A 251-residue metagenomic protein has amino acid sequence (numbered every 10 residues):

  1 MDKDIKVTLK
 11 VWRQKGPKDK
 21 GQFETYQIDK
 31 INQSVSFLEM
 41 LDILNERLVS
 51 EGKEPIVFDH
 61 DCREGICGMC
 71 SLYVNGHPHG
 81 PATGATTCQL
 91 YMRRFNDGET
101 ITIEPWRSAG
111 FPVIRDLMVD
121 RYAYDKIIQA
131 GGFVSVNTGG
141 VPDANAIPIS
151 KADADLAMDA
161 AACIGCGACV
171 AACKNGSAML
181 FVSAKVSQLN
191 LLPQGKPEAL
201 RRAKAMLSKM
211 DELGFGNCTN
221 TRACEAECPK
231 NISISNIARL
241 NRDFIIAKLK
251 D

Functional and structural regions predicted by a protein language model:
D4-Q27: Eukaryote-biased recognition of intrinsically disordered, low-complexity regulatory segments
W12, D29, V74-G76: Short strand-turn-strand beta-turns centered on an Asx-Gly dipeptide
E24-S36: Short, contiguous acidic and Ser/Thr-rich linear segments
V35-E54, E99-D251: Ferredoxin-type iron-sulfur electron-transfer modules in oxidoreductases and energy-metabolism complexes
V57-M69: Short, structured protein-protein interaction patches enriched in aromatics and acidic/basic residues, typified by
I66, L72-V74, C224: Functionalized membrane-embedded alpha-helices
V74-G98, I103: Glycine-rich phosphate/adenylate-binding loop and adjacent beta-alpha elements of nucleotide- or dinucleotide-binding
